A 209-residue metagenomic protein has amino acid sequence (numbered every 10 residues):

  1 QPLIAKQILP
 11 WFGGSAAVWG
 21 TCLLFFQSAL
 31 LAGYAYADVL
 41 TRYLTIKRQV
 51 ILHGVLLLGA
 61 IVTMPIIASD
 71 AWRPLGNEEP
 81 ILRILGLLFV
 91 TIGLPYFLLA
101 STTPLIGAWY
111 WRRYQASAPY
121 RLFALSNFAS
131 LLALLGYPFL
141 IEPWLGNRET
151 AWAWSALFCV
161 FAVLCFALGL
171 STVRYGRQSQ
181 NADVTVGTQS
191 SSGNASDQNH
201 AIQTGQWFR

Functional and structural regions predicted by a protein language model:
Q1-R209: Alpha-helical transmembrane segments of multi-pass membrane proteins
